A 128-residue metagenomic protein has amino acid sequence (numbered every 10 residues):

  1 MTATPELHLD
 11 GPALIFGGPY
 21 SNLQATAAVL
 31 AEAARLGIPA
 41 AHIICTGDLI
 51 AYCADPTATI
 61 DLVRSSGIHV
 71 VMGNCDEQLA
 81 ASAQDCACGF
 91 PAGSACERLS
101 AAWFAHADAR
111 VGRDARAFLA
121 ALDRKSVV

Functional and structural regions predicted by a protein language model:
M1-S66: N-terminal active-site segment of His-dependent metallophosphoesterases
T59, S65-V128: Active-site neighborhood of divalent metal-dependent phosphoester bond hydrolases
